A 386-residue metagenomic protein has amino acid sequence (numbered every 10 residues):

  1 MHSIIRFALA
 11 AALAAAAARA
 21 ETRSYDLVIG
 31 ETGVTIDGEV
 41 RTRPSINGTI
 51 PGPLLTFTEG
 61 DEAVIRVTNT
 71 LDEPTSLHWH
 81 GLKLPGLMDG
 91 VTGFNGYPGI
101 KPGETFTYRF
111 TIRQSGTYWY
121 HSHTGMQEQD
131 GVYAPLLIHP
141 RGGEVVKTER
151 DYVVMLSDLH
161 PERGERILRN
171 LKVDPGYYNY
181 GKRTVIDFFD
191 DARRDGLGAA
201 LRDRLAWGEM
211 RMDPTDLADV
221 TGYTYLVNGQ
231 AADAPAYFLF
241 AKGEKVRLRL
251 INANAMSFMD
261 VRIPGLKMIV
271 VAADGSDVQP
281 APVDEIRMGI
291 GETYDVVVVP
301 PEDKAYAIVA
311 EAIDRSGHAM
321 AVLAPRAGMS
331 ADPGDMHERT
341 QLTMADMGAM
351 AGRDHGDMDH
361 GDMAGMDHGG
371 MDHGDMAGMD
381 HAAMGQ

Functional and structural regions predicted by a protein language model:
M1-H2, R19: Basic/polar N-terminal segments that are highly enriched at the extreme N-terminus, encompassing both cleavable
H2-A10: Sec-dependent signal peptide recognition, specifically the positively charged N-region followed immediately by
A15-A17: N-terminal signal peptide c-region/cleavage motif recognized by signal peptidases
A20-I290, V296-V297, A321, A327-G369 (+2 more regions): Histidine-centered copper-binding motifs that mark active-site loops of extracellular/periplasmic copper enzymes
Y118-T124, A305-I313: Short, aromatic- and glycine-rich surface loops/edge beta-strands on solvent-exposed regions
Y294-V296, P300, K304, V309-A310: Long compositionally biased, domain-poor regions of proteins
A310, A319-V322: Long alpha-helical scaffolds
M384-Q386: PEST-like low-complexity, intrinsically disordered acidic/proline/serine-rich tracts that flank trafficking/processing
